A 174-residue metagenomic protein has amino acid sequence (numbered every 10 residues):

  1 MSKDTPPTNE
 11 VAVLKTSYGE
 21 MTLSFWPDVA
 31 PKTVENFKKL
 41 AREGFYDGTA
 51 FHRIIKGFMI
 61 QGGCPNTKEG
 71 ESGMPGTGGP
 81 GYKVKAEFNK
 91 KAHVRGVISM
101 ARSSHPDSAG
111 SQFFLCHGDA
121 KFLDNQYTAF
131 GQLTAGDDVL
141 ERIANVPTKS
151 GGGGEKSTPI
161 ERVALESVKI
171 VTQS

Functional and structural regions predicted by a protein language model:
M1-S174: Cyclophilin-like peptidyl-prolyl cis-trans isomerases
